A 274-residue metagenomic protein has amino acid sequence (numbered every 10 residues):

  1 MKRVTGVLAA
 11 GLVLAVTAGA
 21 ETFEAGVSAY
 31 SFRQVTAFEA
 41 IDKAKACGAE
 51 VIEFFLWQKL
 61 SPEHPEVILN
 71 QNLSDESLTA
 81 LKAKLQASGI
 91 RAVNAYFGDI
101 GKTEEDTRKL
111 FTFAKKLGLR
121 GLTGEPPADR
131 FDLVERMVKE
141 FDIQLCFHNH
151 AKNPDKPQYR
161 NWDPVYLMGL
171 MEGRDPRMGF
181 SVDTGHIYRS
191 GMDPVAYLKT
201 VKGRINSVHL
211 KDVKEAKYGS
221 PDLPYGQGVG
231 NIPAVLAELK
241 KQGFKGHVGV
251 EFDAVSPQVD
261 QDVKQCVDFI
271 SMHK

Functional and structural regions predicted by a protein language model:
K2, E21-A29, R33-V51, A87 (+2 more regions): Histidine-acidic metal/acid-base catalytic patches
R3-V4, A83: Hydrophobic alpha-helical segments, especially transmembrane helices and their immediate juxtamembrane helical caps
G6-A15: Bacterial N-terminal signal peptides
V16-G121, K139-E140, V267-K274: N-terminal pre-domain/capping segments
A29-F38, Q58-D75, G98-D106, L122-D132 (+5 more regions): Acidic-and-aromatic substrate-binding clefts and catalytic sites of carbohydrate-active enzymes
E53, N94, T123, C146-F147 (+2 more regions): Conserved beta-strand positions in the central sheet of alpha/beta enzyme cores
W57, H150, K211-V213: Generic beta-structure capping elements
L78, K84-V182, Y188-M192: Active-site acidic/histidine proton-transfer and metal-coordination neighborhood in alpha/beta enzyme cores
